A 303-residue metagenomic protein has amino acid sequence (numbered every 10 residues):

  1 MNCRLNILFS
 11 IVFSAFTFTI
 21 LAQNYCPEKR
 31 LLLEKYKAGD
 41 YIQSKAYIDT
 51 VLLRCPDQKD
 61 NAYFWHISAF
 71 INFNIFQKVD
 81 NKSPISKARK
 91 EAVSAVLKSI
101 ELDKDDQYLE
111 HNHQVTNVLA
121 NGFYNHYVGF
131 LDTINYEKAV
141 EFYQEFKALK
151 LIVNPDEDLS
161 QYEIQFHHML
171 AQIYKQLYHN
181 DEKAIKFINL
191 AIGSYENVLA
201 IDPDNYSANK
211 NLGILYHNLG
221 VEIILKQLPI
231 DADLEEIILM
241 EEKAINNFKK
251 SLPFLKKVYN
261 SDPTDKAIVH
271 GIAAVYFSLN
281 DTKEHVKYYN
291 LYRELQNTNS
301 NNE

Functional and structural regions predicted by a protein language model:
M1-E34, S300-E303: Bacterial Sec-dependent N-terminal signal peptides
Q23-K90, L97, N112, L119: Start-of-domain marker
N24, N61-S68, I85, N112-L119 (+9 more regions): Residues that mark the junctions of alpha-helical repeat units in TPR/alpha-solenoid scaffolds
L31, S68, I75, L119 (+7 more regions): Structural register within alpha-helical repeat arrays
L52-A62, K98-T116, A148-I164, D181 (+2 more regions): Flexible helix-coil transition and linker loops at the boundaries of alpha-helical arrays
F73-V118, G122-N125, G129-I134, K175-L190 (+1 more regions): Short coil/linker segments at helix-helix boundaries
P229-I238, E242-P253, K257-T264, I268-E303: Terminal, low-structured helical/coil segments at or just beyond the last alpha-helical repeat
